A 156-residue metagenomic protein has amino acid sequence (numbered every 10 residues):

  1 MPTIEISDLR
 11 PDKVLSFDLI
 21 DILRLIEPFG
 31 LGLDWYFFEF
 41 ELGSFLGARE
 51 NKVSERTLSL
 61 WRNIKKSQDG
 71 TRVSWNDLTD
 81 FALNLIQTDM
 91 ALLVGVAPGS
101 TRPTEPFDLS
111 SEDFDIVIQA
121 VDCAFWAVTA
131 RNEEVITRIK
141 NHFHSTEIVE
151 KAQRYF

Functional and structural regions predicted by a protein language model:
M1-I20: Non-catalytic accessory regions used for complex assembly or targeting
T3-E5, D34-F37, M90-G95, D115-Q119 (+1 more regions): Ordered hydrophobic segments in well-structured contexts
L9-R10, E27, F38-G43, V96-G99 (+2 more regions): Short, flexible beta-strand-to-coil junctions
D12-F17, G30-G32, G43-A48, T101-P103 (+2 more regions): Short, surface-exposed beta-strand/loop "edge" segments at domain boundaries and coil↔beta transitions
L15-Q68: N-terminal interaction modules that seed assembly of large macromolecular complexes
I22-G30, A82, I139, F143: Hydrophobic, Leu/Ile/Phe/Ala-enriched alpha-helical segments that form helix-helix packing faces
R49-Q119: Surface-exposed, low-hydrophobicity interaction/linker segments
F107-F156: Acidic, proline/glycine-rich low-complexity IDRs
